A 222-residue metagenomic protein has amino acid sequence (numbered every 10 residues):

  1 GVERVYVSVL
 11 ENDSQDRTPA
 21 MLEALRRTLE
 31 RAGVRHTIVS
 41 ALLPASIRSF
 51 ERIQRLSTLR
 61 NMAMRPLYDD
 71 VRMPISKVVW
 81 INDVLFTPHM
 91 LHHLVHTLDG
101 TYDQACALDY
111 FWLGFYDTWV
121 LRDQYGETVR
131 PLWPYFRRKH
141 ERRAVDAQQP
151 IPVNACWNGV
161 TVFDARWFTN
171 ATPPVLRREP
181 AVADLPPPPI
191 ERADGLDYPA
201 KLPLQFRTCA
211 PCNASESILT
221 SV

Functional and structural regions predicted by a protein language model:
G1-R4, T28: Short, acidic, metal-binding catalytic loop of nucleotide-sugar glycosyltransferases
R4, I75-S76, Y102: Local beta-strand N-terminus motif with an aromatic residue
V5-V9: Hydrophobic targeting segments
L10, Q15-S76: Active-site-proximal specificity loops/subdomain of glycosyltransferases
E51, D83-E191, L196-C209: Conserved catalytic core of nucleotide-sugar-dependent glycosyltransferases
K77-I81: Short aromatic-hydrophobic micro-motifs that form the base-stacking/packing surface for donor nucleotide recognition
P211-N213: Conserved blade-ending motifs and adjacent loop-strand segments that build the rim/top face of beta-propeller domains
S215, L219-V222: N-terminal targeting/trafficking signals and adjacent low-complexity tails
